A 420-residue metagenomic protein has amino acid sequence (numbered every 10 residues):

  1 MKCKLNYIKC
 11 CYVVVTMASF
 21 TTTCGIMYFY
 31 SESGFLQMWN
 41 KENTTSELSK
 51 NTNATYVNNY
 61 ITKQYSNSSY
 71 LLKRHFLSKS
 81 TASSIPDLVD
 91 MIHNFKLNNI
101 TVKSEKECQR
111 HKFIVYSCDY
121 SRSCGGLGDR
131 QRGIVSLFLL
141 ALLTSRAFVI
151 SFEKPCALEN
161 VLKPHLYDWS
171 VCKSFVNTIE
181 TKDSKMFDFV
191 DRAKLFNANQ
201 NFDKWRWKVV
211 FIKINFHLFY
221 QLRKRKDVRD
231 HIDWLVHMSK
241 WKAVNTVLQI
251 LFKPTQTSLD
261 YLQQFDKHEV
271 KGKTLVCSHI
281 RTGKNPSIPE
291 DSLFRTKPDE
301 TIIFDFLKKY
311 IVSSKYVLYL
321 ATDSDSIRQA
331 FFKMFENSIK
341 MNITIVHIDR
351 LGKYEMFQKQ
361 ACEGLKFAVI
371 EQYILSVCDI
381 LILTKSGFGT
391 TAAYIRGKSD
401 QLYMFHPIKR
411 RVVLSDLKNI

Functional and structural regions predicted by a protein language model:
K2-E47: N-terminal signal-anchor transmembrane helix specifying type II single-pass membrane topology of secretory-pathway
S19-T23, Q37-E300, S313: Secretory-pathway glycan-assembly enzymes, especially type II membrane glycosyltransferases that use nucleotide-sugar
L142-K154, T384, I395-I420: Gly/Pro- and small hydrophobic-enriched strand-loop and loop-to-helix capping segments that sit at the rims
A157-L158, P286-S287, S324-F331, R411-V413: Short, charged/polar "capping" segments at the starts of alpha-helices and the immediately preceding loops
Q263-Q264, F304-D305, F367-V369: A generic local structural motif
E300-V317: Short, basic/hydrophobic alpha-helical segments
Y316-F405: Donor-binding and catalytic core of enzymes assembling or modifying cell-surface/extracellular glycoconjugates
